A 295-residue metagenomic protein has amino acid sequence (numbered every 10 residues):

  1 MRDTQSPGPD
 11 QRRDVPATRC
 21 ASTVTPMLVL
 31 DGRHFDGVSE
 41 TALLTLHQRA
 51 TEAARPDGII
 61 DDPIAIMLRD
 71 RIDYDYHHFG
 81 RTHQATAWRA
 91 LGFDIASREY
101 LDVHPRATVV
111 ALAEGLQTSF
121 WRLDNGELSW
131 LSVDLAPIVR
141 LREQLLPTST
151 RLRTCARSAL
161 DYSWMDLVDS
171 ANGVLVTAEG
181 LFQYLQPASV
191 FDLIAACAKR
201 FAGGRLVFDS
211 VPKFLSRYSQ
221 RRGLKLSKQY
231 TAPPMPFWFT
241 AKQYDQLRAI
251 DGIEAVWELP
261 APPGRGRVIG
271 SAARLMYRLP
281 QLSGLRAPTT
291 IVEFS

Functional and structural regions predicted by a protein language model:
R2, R13-V110, E114-R157, S170: Rossmann-like AdoMet
Y162-A171: Short amphipathic alpha-helix with an adjacent loop that forms part of the alpha/beta core around
V176-T177: A conserved beta-strand element that flanks and buttresses the S-adenosyl-L-methionine
Y184-A196: A short, conserved alpha-helix within the catalytic core of class I
R200-K213: Conserved beta-strand signature within the Rossmann-like core of class I S-adenosyl-L-methionine
R217-P234: Short, glycine-/aromatic-enriched active-site segment of Class I SAM-dependent methyltransferases
M235-P260: Short alpha-helix
D251-R278: Conserved catalytic loop of SAM-dependent methyltransferase domains
